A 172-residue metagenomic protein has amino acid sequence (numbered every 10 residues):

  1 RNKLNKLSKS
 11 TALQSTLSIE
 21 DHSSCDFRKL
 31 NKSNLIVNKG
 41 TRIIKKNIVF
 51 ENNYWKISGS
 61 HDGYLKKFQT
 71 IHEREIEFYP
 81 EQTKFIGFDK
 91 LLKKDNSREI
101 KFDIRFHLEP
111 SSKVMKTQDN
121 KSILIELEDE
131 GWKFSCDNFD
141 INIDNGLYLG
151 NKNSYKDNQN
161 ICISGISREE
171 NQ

Functional and structural regions predicted by a protein language model:
N2-Q172: CBM-like, beta-strand-rich accessory domains located in the C-terminal region of large, secreted polysaccharide-active
